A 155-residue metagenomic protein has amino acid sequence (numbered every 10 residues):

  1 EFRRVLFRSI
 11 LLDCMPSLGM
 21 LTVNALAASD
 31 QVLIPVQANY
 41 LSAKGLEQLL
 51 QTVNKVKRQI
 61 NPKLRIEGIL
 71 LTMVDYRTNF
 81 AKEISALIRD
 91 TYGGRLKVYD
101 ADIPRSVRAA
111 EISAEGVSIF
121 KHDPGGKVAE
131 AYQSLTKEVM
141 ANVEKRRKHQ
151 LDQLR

Functional and structural regions predicted by a protein language model:
E1-L6: Short, small-residue-biased leader/transition segments that mark boundaries at the very start of proteins
S9-P104: Conserved catalytic-core segment of NTP-binding enzymes
Q48, A131-S134: Charged catalytic carboxylate motif
R105-E111: Short, glycine-rich, amphipathic interfacial segments at transmembrane boundaries or analogous
S113-A131: C-terminal boundary of histidine-terminating zinc-finger modules
S134-R146: C-terminal alpha-helix
V143-R155: C-terminal helical "lid" subdomain and adjoining coupling/linker elements of P-loop NTPases
